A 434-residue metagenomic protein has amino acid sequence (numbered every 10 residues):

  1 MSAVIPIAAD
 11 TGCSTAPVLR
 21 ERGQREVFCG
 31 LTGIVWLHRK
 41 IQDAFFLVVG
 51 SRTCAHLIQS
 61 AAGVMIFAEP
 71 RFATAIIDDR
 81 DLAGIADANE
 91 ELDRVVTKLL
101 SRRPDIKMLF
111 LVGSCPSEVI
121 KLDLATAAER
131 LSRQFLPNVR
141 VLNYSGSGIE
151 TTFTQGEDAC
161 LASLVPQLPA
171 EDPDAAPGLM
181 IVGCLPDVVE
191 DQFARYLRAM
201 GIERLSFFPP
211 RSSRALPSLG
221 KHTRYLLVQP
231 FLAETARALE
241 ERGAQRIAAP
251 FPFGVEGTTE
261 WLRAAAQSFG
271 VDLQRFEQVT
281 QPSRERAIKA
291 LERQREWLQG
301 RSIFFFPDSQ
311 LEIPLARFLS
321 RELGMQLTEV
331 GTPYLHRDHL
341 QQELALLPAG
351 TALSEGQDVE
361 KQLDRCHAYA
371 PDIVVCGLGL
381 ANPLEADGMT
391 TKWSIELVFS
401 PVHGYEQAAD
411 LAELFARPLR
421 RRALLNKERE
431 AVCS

Functional and structural regions predicted by a protein language model:
M1-S434: An N-terminal assembly and electron-transfer interface module characteristic of large anaerobic redox and radical
